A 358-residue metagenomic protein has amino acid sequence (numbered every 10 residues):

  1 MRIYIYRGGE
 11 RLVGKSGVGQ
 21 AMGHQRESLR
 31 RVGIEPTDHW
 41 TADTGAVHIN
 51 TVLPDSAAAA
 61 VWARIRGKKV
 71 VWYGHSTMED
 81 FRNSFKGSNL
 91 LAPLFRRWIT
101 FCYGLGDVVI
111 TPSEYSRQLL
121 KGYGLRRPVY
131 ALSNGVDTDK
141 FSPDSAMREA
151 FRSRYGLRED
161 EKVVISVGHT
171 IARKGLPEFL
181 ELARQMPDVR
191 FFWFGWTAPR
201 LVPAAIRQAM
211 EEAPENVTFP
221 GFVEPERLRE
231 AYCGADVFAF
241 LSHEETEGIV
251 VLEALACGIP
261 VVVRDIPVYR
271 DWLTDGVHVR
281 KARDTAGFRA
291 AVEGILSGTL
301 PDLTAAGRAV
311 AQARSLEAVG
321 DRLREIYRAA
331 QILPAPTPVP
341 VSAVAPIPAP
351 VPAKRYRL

Functional and structural regions predicted by a protein language model:
I65, L90-V109: Membrane-proximal helix-turn-helix segments that form the acceptor-binding/catalytic region of lipid-linked
Y103, F222-V223, E230-A235: Short alpha-helical donor nucleotide-sugar binding micro-motif in glycosyltransferases
R158-K174, L180-R184, F192: Conserved donor-binding/catalytic core segment of Leloir-type glycosyltransferases
V167, R190-A205: Glycosyltransferase donor-sugar binding loop
P203-E226: Nucleotide-activated donor-binding/catalytic signature segment of Leloir-type glycosyltransferases, i.e., the conserved
H243: Aromatic "clamp/platform" in nucleotide-sugar-dependent glycosyltransferases that forms part of the donor/acceptor
P260-V263: Short hydrophobic beta-strand element within catalytic cores of glycosyltransferases and related nucleotide-activated
D275-A286, G294-T299: Conserved acidic donor-binding segment of nucleotide-sugar-dependent glycosyltransferases
